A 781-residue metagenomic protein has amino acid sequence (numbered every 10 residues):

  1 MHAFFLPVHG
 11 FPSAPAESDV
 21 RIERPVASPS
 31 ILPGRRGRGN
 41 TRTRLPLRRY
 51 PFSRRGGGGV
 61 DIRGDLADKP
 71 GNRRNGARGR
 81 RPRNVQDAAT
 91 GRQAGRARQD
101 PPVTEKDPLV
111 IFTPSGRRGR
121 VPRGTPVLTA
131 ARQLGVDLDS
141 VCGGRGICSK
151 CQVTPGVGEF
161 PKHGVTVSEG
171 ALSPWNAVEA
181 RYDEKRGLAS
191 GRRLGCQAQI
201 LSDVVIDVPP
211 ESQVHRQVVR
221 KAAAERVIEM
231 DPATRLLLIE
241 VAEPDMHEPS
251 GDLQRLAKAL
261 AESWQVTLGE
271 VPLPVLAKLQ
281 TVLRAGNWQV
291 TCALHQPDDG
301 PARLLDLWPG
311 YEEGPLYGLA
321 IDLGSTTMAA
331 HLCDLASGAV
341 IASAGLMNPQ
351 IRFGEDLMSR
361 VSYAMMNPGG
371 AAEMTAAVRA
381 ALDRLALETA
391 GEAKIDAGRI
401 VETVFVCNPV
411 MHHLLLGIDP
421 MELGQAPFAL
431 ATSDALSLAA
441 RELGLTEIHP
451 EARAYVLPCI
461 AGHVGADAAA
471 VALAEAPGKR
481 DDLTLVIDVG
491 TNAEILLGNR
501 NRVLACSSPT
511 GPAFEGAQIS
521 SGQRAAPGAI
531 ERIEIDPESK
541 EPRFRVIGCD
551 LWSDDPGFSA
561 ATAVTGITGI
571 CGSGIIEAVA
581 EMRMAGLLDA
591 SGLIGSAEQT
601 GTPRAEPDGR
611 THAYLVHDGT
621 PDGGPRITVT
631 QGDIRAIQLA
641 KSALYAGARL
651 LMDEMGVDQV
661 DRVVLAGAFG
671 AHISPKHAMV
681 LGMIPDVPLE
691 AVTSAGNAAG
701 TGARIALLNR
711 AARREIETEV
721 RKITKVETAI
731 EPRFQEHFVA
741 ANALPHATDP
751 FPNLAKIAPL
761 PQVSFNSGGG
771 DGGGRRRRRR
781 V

Functional and structural regions predicted by a protein language model:
K106-P108, N176, Y182-A320, S325 (+8 more regions): Nucleotide/phosphate-binding catalytic cleft detector across ATP-hydrolyzing and phosphate-transferring enzymes
D137-V165, W175-N176, E184-S202: Local cysteine-cluster metal-coordination motifs and their immediate loop/turn environment, predominantly Fe-S cluster
I321-T326, A330-M358, E422-S437, A470 (+3 more regions): Glycine-rich phosphate-binding loop of actin/hexokinase-like ATP-binding domains
P349-G391, Q518-I519, P527-E534, A636-L639 (+1 more regions): N-terminal phosphate-binding loop and adjacent alpha-helix
C407-E422, A605-G609, V657, A668-P688 (+2 more regions): Short glycine/threonine-rich loop-to-helix capping motif typified by GTGT followed within a few residues by an Asp-Pro
C459-A474, Q638, S642, V692-A729: Glycine-rich phosphate-binding/hydrolytic loop that grips phosphoryl groups
N499, V657-E719: Catalytic phosphate/nucleotide-handling subdomain of diverse soluble enzymes
R583-D653: A contiguous, well-structured pocket-lining segment that forms one wall/lid of small-molecule binding clefts in soluble
